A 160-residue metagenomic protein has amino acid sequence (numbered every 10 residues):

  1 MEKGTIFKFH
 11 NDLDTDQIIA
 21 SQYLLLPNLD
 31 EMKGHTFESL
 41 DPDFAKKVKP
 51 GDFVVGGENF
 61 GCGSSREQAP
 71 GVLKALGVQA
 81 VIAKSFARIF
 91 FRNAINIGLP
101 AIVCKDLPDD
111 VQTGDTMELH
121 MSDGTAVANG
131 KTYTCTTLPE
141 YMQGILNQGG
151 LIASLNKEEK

Functional and structural regions predicted by a protein language model:
M1, F53, P139-Y141: Short hydrophobic "helix-edge" motifs at membrane interfaces and signal-peptide entry regions
M1-L26: Polybasic, low-complexity association/targeting segments
D12, S64, G149-L151: Conformational gate/switch positions in structured elements
Q17, E31, H35, N93 (+2 more regions): Alpha-helical scaffold segments in soluble metabolic enzymes
I19-M121: Feature captures the catalytic cores and cofactor-binding loops of soluble hydro-lyases/lyases that act on carboxylate
I97-K160: Acidic, glycine-rich flexible loop/linker segments
